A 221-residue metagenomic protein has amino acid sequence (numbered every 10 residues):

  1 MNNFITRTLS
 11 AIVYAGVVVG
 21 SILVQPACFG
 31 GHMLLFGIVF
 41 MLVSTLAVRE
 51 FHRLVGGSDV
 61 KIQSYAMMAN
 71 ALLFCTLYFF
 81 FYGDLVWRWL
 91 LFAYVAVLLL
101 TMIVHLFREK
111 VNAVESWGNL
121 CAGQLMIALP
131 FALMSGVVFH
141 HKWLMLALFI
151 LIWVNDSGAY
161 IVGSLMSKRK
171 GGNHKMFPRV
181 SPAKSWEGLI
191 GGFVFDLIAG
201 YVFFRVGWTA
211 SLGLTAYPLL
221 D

Functional and structural regions predicted by a protein language model:
M1-D221: Membrane-embedded alpha-helical bundles of polytopic integral membrane proteins
